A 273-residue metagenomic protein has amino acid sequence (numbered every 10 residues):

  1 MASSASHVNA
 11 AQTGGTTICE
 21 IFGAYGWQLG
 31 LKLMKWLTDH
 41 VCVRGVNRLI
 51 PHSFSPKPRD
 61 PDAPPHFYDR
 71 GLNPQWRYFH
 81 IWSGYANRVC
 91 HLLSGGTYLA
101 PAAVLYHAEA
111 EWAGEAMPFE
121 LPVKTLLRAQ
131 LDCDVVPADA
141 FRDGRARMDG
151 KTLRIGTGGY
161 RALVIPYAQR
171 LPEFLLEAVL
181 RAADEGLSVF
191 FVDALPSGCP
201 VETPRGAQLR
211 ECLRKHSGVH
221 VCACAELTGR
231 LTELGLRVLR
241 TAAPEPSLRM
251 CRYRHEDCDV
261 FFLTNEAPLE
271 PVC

Functional and structural regions predicted by a protein language model:
M1-C273: Carbohydrate-binding surfaces of carbohydrate-active enzymes
